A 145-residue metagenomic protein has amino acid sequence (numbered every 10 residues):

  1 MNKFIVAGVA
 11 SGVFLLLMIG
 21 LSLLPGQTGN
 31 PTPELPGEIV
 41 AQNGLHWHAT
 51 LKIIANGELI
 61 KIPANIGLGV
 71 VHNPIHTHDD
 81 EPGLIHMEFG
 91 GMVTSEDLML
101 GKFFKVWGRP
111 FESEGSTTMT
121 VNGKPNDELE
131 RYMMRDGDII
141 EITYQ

Functional and structural regions predicted by a protein language model:
N2-Q145: Ubiquitin-like/PB1-type beta-grasp interaction modules and other compact soluble beta-rich domains
